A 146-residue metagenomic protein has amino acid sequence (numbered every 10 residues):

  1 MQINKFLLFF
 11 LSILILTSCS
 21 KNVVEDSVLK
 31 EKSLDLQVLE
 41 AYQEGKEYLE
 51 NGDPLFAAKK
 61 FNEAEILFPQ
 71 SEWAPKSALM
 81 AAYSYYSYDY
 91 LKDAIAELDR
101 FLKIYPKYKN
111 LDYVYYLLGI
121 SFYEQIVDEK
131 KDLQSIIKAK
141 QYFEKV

Functional and structural regions predicted by a protein language model:
M1-C19: Sec-dependent bacterial lipoprotein signal peptides
S18-V146: Acidic, polar-rich low-complexity tracts and alpha-helical solenoid repeat scaffolds
